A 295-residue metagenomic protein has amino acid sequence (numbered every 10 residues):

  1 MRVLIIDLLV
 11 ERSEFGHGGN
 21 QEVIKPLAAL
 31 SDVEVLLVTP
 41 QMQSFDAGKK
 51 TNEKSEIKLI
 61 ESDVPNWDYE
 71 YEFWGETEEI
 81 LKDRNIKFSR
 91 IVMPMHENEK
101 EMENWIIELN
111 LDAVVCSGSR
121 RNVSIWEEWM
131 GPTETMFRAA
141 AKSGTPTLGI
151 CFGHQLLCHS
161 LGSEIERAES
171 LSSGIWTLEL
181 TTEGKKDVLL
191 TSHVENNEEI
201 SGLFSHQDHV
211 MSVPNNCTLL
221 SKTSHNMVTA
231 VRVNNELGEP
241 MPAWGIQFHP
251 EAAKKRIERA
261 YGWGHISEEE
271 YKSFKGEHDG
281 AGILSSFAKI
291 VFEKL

Functional and structural regions predicted by a protein language model:
M1-S143, E268-L295: N-terminal beta1-alpha1 cap of cysteine-dependent amidohydrolase-like domains
L4, L36-V38, V115, L148 (+3 more regions): Hydrophobic/aromatic beta-strand patches that form the interior of the parallel beta-sheet core in alpha/beta enzyme
E11-S13, F45, R121-N122, K185 (+2 more regions): Short, acidic Gly/Pro/Ser/Thr-rich loop/turn segments
F15-G16, A47, S124-W126, C158-S160 (+3 more regions): Short glycine-/acidic-enriched loop or helix-start segments at secondary-structure transitions that form or flank
G18-Q21, T51-N52, E128-G131, L161-I165 (+2 more regions): Short, glycine/charged-enriched secondary-structure capping and boundary segments
D32, C158-A253: Pocket-forming structural segment of enzyme catalytic cores
N110-K185, S201: Cysteine-nucleophile active-site neighborhood
T218-L295: C-terminal and late-domain segments of enzyme folds
